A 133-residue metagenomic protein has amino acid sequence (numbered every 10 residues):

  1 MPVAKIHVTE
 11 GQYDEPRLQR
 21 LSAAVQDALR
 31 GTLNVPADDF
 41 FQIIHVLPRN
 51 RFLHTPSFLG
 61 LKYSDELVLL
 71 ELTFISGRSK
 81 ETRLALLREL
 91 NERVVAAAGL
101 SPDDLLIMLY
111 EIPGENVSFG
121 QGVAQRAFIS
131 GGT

Functional and structural regions predicted by a protein language model:
M1-T133: Interaction-mediating elements
